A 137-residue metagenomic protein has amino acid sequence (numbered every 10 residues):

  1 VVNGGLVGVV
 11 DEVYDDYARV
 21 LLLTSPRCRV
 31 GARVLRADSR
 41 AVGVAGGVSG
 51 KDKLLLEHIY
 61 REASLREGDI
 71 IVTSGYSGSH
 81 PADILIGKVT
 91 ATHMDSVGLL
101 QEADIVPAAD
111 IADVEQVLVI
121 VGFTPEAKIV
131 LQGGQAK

Functional and structural regions predicted by a protein language model:
V1-K137: A secondary-structure micro-motif
